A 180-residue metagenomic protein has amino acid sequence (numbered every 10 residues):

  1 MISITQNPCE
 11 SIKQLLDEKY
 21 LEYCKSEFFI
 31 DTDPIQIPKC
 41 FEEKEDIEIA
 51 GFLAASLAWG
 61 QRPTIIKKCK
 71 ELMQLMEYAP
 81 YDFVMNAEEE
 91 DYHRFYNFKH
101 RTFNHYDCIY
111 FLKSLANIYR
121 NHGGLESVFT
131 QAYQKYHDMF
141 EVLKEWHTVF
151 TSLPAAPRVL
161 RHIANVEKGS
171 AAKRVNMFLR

Functional and structural regions predicted by a protein language model:
M1-R180: HhH-family (HhH-GPD) DNA N-glycosylase catalytic core used in base-excision repair
